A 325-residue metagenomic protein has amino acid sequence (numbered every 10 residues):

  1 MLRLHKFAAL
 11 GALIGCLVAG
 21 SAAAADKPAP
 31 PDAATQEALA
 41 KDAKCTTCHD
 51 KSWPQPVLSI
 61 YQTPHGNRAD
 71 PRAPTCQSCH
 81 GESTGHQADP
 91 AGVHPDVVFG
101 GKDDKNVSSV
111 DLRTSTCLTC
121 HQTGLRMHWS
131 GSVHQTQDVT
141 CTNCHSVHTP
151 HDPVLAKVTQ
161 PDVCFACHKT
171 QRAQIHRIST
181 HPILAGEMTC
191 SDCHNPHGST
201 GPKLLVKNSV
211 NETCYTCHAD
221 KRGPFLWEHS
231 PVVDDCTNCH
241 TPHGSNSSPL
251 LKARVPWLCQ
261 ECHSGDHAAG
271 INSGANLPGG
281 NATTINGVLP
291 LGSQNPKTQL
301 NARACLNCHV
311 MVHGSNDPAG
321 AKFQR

Functional and structural regions predicted by a protein language model:
M1-K6: Positively charged n-region of N-terminal signal peptides that target proteins for export
A8-A19: Bacterial N-terminal signal peptides
G20-R325: Short sequence/structural segments immediately N-terminal
